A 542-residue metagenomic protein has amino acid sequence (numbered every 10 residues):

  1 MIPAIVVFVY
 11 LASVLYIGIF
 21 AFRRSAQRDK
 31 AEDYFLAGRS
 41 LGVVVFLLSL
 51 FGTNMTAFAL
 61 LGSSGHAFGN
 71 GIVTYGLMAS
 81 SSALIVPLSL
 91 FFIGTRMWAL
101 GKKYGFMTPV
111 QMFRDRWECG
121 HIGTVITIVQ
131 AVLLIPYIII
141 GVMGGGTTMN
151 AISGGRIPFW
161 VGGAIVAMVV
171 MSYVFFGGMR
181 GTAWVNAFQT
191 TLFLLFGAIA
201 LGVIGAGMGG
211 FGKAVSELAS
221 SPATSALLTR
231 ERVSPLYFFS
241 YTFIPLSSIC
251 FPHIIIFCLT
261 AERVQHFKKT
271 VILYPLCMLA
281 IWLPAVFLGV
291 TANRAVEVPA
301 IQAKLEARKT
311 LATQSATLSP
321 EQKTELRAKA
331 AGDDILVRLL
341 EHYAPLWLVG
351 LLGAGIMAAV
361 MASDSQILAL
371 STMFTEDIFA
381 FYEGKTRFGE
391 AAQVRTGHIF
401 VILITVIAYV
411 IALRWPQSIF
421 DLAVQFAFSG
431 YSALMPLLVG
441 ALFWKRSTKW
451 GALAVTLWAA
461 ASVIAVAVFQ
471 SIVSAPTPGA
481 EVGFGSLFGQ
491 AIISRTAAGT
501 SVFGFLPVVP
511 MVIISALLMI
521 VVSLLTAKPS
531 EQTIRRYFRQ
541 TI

Functional and structural regions predicted by a protein language model:
M1-I542: Membrane-embedded helix-loop-helix hairpins and adjacent transmembrane boundary segments in multi-pass transporters
